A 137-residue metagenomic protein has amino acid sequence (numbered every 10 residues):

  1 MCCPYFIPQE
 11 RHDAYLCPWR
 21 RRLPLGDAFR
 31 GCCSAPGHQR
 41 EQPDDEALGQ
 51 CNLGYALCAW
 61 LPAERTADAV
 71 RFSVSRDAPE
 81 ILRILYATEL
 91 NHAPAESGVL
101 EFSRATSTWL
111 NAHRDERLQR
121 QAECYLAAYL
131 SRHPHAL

Functional and structural regions predicted by a protein language model:
M1-L137: Cysteine-centered metal-binding/redox modules
